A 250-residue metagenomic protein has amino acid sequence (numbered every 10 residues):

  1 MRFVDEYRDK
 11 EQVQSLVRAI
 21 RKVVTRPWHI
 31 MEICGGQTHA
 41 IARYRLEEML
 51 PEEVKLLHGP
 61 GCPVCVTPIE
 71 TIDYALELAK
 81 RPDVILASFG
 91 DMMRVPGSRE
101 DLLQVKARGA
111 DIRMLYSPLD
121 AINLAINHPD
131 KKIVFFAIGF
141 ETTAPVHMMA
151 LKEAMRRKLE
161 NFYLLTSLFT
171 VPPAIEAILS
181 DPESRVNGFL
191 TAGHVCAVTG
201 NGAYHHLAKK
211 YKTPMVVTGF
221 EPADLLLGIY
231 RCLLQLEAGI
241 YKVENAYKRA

Functional and structural regions predicted by a protein language model:
M1-D130, A144, M148, K152-R157 (+4 more regions): Metallocofactor- and cofactor-centric catalytic cores in central/energy metabolism, strongly enriched
S88, F136-A137: Acidic beta-strand-to-loop metal/phosphate-binding motif
L115, F136, T218-G219: Active-site-adjacent beta-strand anchor residues
R157-E160, G239: Secondary-structure transition/capping motifs at alpha-helix termini and the adjoining loop/turn into the next element
L165-T166, V171, A192-G193: Ligand/cofactor pocket segment of small-molecule handling proteins
E183-R249: A conserved active-site cap/scaffold subdomain adjacent to cofactor or substrate pockets
